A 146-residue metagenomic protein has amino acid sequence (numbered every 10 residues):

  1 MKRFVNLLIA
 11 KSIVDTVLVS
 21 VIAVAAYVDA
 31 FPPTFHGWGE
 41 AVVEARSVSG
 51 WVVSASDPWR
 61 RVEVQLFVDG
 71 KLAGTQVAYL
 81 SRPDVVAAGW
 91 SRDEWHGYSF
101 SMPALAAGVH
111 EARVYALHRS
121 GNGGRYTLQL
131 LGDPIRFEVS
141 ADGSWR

Functional and structural regions predicted by a protein language model:
M1-F4: Juxtamembrane low-complexity tails/linkers enriched in Ser/Thr-Pro and polybasic
N6-R146: Basic, ligand-binding patches in group-transfer machinery, especially extracytoplasmic/periplasmic segments
